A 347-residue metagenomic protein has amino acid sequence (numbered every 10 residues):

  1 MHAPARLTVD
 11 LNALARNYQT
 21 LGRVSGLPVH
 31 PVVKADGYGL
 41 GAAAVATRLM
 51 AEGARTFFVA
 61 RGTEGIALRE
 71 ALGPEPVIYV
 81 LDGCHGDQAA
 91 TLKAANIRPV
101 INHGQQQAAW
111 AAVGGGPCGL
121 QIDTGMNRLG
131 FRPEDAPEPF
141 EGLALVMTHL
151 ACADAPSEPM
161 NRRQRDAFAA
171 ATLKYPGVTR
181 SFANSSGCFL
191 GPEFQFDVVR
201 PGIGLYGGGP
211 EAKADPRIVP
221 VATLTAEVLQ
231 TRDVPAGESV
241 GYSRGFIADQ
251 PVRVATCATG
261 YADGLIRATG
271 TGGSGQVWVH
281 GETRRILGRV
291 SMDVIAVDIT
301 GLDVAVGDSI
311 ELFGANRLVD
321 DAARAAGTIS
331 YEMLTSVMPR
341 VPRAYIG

Functional and structural regions predicted by a protein language model:
M1-H2: Gly-rich Lys/Arg/Thr-decorated short loops/hinges at beta-loop-alpha junctions or inter-strand turns that position
A5-R16, L27-A171, Y175-S181, F189 (+1 more regions): Active-site-proximal beta-alpha core segment in soluble small-molecule metabolic enzymes
L11, I66-G73, E211-V221, S330: C-terminal helical cap(s) of enzyme catalytic domains, especially alpha/beta-barrels
Q19, R23-G26, A112-G115, G142 (+8 more regions): Generic secondary-structure signature for well-ordered alpha-helical cores
V33-A35, R61-G62, G83, N102-G104 (+12 more regions): Fold-independent oxyanion-binding glycine-rich loops and adjacent beta-strand/coil segments at enzyme active sites
V146, R217-P220, R285-G288: Short Gly/Pro-enriched turn/cap motifs at secondary-structure boundaries
D154-Q250: Anionic-ligand-binding alpha/beta catalytic cores of soluble enzymes and soluble regulatory domains that recognize
D233-G347: C-terminal accessory subdomain/extension
